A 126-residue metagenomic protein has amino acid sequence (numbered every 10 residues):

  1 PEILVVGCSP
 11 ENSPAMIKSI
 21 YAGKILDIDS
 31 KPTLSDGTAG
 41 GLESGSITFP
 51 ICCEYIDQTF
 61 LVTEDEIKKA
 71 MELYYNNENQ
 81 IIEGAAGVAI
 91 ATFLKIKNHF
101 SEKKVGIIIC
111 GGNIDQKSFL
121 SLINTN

Functional and structural regions predicted by a protein language model:
P1-E54, I96, F100-S101, V105-N126: Glycine-rich phosphate/pyrophosphate-binding loop at beta-loop-alpha junctions
G45-E102: Active-site-adjacent helical/loop segments in soluble small-molecule enzymes
